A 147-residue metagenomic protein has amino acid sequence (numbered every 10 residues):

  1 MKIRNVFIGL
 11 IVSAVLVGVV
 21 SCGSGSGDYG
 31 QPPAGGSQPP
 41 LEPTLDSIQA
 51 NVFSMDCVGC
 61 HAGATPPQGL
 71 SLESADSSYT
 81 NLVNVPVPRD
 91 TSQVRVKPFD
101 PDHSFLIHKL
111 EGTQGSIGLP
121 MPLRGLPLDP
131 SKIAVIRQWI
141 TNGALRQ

Functional and structural regions predicted by a protein language model:
M1-P43, R137-Q147: Post-cleavage N-terminal segment of exported redox proteins
S26-L41, D46-P130, A134: Solvent-exposed helix-loop boundary motif
